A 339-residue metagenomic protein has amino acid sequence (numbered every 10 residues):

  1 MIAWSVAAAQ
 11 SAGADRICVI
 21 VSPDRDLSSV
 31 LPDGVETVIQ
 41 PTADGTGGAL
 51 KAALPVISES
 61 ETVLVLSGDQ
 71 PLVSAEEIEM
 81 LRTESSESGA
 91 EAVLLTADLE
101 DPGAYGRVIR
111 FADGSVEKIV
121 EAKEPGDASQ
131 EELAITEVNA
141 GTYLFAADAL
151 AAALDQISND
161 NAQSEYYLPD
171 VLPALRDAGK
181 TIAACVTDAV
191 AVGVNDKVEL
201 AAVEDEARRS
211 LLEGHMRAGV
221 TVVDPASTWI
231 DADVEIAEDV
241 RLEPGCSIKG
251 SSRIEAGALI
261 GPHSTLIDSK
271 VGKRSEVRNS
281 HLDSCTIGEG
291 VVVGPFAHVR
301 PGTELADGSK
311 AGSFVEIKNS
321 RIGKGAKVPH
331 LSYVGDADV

Functional and structural regions predicted by a protein language model:
M1-T83, E87: Conserved N-terminal catalytic core of the sugar/cofactor nucleotidyltransferase
C18-V19, L64-V65, A92-L95, A184: Structural beta-sheet core signal
T37-V38, I119, A184, V222: Generic preference for hydrophobic
V56, G114-S115, Y166: Catalytic, metal-anchored helix/loop core of enzyme active sites in primary metabolism
V73-A162: Conserved core of the sugar-phosphate nucleotidyltransferase
T136-A237: Conserved alpha/beta core of the MobA/IspD/sugar-nucleotide pyrophosphorylase nucleotidyltransferase superfamily
T221-V339: Structural signal for interior beta-strand "rungs" in well-ordered beta-sheet cores of soluble enzyme domains
